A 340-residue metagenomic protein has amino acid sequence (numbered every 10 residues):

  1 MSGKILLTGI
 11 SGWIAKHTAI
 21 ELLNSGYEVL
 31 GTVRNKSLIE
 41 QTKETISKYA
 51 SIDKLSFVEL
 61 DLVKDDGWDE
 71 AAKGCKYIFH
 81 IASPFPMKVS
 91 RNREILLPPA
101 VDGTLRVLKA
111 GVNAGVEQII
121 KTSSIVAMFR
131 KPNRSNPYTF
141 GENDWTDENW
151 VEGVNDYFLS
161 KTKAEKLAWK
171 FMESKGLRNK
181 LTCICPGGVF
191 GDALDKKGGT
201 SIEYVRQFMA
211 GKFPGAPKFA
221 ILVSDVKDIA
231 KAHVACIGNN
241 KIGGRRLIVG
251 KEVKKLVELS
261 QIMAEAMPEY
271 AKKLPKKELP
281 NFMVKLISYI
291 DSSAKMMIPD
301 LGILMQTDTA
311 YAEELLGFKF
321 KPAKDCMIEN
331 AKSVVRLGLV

Functional and structural regions predicted by a protein language model:
G3-Y27: N-terminal Rossmann NAD(P)H-binding glycine-rich loop of SDR-like oxidoreductase domains
K36-Q41, S47-D102: NAD(P)H-binding glycine-rich loop region in Rossmannoid oxidoreductase-like domains and their noncatalytic homologs
P84, S90-Y157: Conserved Rossmann-fold NAD(P)-dependent oxidoreductase catalytic core, especially the SDR/UDP-sugar
V151-L181: Active-site Tyr-X1-5-Lys
K175-R178, G191-E203, C236-L247: Glycine/proline-rich active-site loop of Rossmann-fold NAD(P)-dependent oxidoreductases
R206-P214, F219-L247, E252: Alpha-helical substrate-binding/gating segment
A232-M296, A323, I328-V340: Mid/C-terminal beta-alpha module of Rossmann-like enzyme folds, strongest in SDR-family dehydrogenases/epimerases
L286-K319: Conserved C-terminal active-site "lid" loop/helix of NAD(P)H-dependent oxidoreductases that clamps the redox cofactor
